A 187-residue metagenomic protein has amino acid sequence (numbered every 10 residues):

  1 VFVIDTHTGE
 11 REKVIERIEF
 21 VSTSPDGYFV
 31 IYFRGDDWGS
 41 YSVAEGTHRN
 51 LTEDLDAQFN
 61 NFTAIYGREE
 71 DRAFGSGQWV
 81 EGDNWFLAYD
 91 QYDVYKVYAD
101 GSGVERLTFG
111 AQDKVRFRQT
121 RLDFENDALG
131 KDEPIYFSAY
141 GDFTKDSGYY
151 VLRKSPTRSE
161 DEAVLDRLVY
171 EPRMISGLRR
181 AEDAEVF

Functional and structural regions predicted by a protein language model:
V1-V3, H7-F187: Peripheral, non-catalytic segments that deliver or gate enzyme domains
